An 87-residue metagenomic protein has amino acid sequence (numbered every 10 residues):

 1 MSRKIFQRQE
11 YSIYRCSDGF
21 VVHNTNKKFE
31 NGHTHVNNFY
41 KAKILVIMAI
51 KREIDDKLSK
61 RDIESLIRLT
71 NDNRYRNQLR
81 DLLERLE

Functional and structural regions predicted by a protein language model:
M1-V21, E30, D56, N71-L86: Short N-terminal "domain-start" leader segments that mark the transition from disordered tails or signal peptides into
S2-R3, N37, K41, I54 (+1 more regions): Short, well-ordered helical secondary-structure segments
H23-E30, S59-I63: Short helix/strand-capping connector loops at secondary-structure junctions
T25-L45: A short, exposed loop/beta-hairpin motif centered on an aromatic-Gly-Thr core
K43, I47, K51, L58-K60 (+4 more regions): Residue-level detector of alpha-helical secondary structure
